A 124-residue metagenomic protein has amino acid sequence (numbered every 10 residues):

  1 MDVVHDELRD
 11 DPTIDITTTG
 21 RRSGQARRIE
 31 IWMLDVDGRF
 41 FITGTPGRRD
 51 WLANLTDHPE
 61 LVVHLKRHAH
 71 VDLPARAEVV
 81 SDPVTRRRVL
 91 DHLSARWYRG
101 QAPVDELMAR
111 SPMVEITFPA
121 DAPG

Functional and structural regions predicted by a protein language model:
M1-D15, R67: Extreme N-terminal tail/first-helix region
M1-V3, R28-I29, R48, Q101-A102: A generic local structural motif
D2-V3, L34, D72: Generic signal for short, ordered secondary-structure residues within or immediately flanking folded domains
V4-D6, F40-A53: Covalent nucleotidyltransferase core used to form phosphodiester bonds in nucleic acids
L8, S23-Q25, L55, M108: A generic structural micro-feature
D11-T45, L61: Short beta-strand segments
P46-D121: Short, structured beta-strand-loop surface elements
